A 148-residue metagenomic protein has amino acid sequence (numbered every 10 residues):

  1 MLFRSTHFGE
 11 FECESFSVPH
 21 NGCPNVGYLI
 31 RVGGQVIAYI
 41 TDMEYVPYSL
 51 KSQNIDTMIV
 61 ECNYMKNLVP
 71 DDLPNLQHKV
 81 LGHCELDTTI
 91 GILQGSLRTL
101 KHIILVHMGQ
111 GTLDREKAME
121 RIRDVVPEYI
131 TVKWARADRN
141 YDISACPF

Functional and structural regions predicted by a protein language model:
R4-Q53, T57, I143-F148: Core dinuclear metal-dependent hydrolase active-site scaffold
Y48-A137: Cap/insert and terminal regions of metallo-dependent hydrolase folds
A135-A145: A short, charged, Gly/Pro-tolerant segment at domain boundaries
